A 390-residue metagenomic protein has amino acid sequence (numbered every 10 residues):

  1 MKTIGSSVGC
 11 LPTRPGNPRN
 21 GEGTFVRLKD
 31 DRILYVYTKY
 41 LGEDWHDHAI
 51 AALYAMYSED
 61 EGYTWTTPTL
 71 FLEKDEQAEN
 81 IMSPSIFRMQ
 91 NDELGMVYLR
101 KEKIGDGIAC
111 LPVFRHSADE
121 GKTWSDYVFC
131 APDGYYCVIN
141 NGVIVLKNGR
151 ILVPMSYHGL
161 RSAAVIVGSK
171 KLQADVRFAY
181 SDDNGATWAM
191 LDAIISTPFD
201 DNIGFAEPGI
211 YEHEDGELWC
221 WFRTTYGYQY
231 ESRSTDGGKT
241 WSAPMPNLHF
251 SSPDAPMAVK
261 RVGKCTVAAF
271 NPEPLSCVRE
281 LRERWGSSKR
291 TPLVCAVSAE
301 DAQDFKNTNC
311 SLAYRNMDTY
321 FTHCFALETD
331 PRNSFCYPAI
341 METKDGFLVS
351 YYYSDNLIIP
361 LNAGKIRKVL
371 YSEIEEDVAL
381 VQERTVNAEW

Functional and structural regions predicted by a protein language model:
M1-W390: Asp-box/BNR beta-propeller blade signature and adjacent active/binding-site loops in extracellular glycan-interacting
